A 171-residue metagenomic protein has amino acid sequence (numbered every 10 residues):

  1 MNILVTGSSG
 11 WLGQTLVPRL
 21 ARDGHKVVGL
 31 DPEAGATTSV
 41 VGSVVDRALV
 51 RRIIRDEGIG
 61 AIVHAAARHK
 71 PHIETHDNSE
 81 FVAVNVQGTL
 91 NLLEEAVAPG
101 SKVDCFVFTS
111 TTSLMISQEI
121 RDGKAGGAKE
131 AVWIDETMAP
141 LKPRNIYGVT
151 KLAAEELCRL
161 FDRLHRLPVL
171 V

Functional and structural regions predicted by a protein language model:
I3-D23: N-terminal Rossmann NAD(P)H-binding glycine-rich loop of SDR-like oxidoreductase domains
T6, L30, I62-R68, F106-T112: SDR active-site strand-loop-helix element
P32-D46: Rossmann-fold cofactor-recognition segment
V44-V84: NAD(P)H-binding glycine-rich loop region in Rossmannoid oxidoreductase-like domains and their noncatalytic homologs
G60, S79, A83-L90, D104 (+2 more regions): Conserved internal alpha-helix in NAD(P)-dependent oxidoreductase domains
L90-R144: Conserved Rossmann-fold NAD(P)-dependent oxidoreductase catalytic core, especially the SDR/UDP-sugar
S110, C158-V171: Conserved beta-loop-beta element that borders a ligand/cofactor-binding pocket
I146, T150-A153: Active-site helix of classical SDR
